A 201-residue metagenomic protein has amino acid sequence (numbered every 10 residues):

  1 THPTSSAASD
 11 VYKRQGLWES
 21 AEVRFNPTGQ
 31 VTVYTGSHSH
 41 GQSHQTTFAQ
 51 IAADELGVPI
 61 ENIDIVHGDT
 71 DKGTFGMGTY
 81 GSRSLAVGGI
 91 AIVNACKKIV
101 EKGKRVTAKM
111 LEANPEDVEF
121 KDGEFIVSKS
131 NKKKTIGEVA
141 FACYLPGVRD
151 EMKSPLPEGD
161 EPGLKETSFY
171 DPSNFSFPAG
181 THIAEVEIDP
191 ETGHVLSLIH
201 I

Functional and structural regions predicted by a protein language model:
T1-A8, Y12, I199-H200: Single conserved hydrophobic/aromatic residue that forms the stacking wall/gate of nucleotide- or nucleobase-binding
S6-S9, H67-D71, M110-S130: A glycine-rich phosphate-binding loop feature that marks nucleotide/adenosyl-phosphate handling sites
S9-D10, W18, T167-P190: Structured beta-strand/loop patches that form or line metal/cofactor-binding pockets in enzymes
D10-R14, H38-H40, T79: Glycine-rich phosphate/pyrophosphate-binding beta-alpha loops
K13-G29: Active-site-adjacent "gating/activation" loops or surface patches in catalytic cores
F25-I65, R83-L111, T181-L198: Alpha-helical support elements that line or immediately flank enzyme active sites and cofactor-binding pockets
H44-T46, T74-T79: Short acidic, glycine/serine/threonine-rich loops at helix termini
P115, S128-F177: Internal maturation/activation junctions in enzymes
